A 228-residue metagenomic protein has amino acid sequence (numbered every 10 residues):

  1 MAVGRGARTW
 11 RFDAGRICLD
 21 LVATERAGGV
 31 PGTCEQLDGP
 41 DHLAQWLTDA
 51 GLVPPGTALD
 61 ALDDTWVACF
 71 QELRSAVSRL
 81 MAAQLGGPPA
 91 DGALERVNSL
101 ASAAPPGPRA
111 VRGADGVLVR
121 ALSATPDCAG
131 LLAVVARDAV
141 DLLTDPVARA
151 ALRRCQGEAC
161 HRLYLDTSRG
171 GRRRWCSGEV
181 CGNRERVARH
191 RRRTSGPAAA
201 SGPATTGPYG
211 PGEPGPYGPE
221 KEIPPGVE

Functional and structural regions predicted by a protein language model:
M1-R154, H161-R162, P197-T206, P211-E228: Short helix-coil boundary/hinge micro-motifs
L122, D166, S177: Thr-Gly-centered strand-to-loop micro-motif
V147-R154, Y164-R173, A188: Short conserved catalytic/interaction loops centered on acidic-Pro-aromatic/His motifs
R154-A159, G178-V180: Short, cysteine/histidine-rich loop/knuckle motifs that typically chelate Zn2+
G171-G182: Cysteine-rich micro-motifs
V180-S195: Basic DNA-binding region of bZIP-type proteins
